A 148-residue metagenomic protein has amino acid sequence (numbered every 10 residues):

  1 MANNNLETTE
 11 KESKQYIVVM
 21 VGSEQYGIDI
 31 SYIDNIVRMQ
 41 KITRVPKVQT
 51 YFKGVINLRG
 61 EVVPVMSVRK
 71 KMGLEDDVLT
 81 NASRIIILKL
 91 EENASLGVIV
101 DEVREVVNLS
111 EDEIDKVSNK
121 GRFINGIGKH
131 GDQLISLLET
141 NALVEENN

Functional and structural regions predicted by a protein language model:
M1-N148: An acidic, low-aromatic, low-complexity terminal/linker signal
